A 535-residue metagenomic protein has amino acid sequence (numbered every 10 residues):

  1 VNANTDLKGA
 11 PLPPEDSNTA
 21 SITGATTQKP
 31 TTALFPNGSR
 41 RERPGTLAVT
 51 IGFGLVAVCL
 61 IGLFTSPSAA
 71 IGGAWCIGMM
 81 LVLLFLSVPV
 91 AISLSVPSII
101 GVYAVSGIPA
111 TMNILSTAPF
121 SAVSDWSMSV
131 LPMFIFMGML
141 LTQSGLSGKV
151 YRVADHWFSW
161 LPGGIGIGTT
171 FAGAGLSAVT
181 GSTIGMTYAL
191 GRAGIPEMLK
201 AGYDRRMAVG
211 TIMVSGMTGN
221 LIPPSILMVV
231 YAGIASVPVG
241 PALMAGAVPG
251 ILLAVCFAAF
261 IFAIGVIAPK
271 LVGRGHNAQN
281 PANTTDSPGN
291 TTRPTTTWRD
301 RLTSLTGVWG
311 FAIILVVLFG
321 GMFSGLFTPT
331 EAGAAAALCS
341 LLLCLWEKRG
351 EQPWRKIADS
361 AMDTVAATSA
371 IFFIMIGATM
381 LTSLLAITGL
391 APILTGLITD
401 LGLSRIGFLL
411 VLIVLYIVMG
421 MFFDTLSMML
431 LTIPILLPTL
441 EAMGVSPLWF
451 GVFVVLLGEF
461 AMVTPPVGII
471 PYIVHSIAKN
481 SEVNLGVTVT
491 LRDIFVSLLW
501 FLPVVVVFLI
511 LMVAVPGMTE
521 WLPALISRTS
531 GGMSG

Functional and structural regions predicted by a protein language model:
N2-G535: Alpha-helical transmembrane segments of multi-pass membrane transport proteins
